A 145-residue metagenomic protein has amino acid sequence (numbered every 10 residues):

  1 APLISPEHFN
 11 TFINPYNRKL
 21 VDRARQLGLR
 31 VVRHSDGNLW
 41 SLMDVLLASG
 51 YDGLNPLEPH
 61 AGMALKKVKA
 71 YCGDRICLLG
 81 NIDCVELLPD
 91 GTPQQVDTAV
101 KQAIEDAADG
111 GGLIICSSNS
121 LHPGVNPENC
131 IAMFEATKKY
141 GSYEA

Functional and structural regions predicted by a protein language model:
A1-A145: Active-site loop segments of alpha/beta catalytic cores
